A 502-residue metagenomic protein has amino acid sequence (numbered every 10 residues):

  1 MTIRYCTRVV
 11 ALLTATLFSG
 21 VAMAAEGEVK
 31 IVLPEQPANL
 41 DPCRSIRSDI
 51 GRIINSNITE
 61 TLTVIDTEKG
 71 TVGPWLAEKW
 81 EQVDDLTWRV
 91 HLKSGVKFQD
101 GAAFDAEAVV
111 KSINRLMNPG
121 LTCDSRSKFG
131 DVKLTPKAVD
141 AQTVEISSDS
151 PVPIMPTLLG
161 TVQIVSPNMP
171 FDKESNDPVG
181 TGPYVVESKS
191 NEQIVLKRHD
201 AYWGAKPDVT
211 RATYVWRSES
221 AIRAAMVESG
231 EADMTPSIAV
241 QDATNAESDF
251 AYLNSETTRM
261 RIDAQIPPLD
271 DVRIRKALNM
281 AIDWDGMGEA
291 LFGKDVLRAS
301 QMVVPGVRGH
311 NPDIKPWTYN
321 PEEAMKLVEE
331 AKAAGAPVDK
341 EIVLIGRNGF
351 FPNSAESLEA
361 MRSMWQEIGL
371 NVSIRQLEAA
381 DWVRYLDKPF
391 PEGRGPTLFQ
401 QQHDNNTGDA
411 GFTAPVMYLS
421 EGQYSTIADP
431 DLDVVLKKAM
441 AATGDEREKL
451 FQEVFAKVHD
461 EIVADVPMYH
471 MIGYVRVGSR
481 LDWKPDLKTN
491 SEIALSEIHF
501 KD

Functional and structural regions predicted by a protein language model:
I31, G101, D233-M234, S363-M417 (+2 more regions): Periplasmic binding protein-like
V32-D84, N114, V179-G180: N-terminal lobe/hinge region of extracytoplasmic solute-binding protein
D66, S150-P207, R211, E219-I222 (+1 more regions): Gly/Pro-rich hinge or "lid" segments in bacterial periplasmic/extracellular proteins
E81, H91, S373-V383, G411-S479 (+1 more regions): Extracytoplasmic/peripheral linker and loop segments enriched in polar/acidic and small residues with frequent Thr/Pro
E81, R89-H91, D124-N168: Surface-exposed binding/hinge segments that line and control ligand-binding clefts or catalytic entry sites
D172, D200-T244, N371: Ligand-site clamp/hinge motif
L269-S363, E367-I368, E453, E497-D502: Append "and occasionally in soluble cytosolic enzymes with long acidic Gly/Pro-rich linkers
V475-D502: Long beta-strand-rich cores associated with HINT superfamily self-processing modules
